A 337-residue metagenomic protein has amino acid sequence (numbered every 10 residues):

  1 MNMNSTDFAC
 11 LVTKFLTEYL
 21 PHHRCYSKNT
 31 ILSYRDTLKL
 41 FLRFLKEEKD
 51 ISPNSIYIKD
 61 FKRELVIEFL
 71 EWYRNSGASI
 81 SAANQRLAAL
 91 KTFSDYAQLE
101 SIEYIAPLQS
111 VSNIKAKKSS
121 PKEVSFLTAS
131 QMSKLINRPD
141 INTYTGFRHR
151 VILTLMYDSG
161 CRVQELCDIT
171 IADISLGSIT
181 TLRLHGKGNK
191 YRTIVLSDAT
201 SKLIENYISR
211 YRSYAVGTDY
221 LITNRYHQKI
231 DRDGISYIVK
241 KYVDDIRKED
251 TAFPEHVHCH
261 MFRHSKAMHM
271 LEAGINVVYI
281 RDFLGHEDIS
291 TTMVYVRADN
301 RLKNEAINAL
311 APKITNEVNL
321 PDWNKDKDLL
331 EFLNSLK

Functional and structural regions predicted by a protein language model:
M1-K337: Conserved catalytic core of the tyrosine transesterase superfamily
